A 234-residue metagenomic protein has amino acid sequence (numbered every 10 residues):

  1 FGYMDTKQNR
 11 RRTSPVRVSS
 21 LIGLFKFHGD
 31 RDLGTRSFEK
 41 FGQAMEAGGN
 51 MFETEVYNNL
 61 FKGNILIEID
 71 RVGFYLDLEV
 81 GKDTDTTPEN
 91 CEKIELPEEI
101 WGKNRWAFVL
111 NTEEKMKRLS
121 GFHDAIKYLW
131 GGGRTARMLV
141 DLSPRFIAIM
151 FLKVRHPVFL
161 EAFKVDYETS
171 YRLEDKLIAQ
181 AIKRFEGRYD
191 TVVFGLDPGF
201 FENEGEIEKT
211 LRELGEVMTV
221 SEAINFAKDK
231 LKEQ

Functional and structural regions predicted by a protein language model:
F1-Q234: Basic polyanion-binding and macromolecular-assembly surfaces
